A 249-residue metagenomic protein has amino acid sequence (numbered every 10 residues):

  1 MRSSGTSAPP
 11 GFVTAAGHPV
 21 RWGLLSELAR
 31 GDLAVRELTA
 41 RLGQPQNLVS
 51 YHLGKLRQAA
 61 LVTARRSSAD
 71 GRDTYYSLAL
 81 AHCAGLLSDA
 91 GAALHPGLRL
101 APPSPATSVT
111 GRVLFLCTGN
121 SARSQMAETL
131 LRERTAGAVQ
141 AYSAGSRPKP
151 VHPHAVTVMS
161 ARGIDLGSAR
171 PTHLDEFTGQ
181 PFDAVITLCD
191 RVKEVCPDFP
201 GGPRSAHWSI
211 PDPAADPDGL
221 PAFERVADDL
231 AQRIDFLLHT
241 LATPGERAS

Functional and structural regions predicted by a protein language model:
M1-A8, L80-L116: Amphipathic alpha-helical dimerization/coiled-coil segments that flank or bridge DNA-binding/regulatory modules
S7-L48, T74-H82: N-terminal helix-turn-helix DNA-binding core of bacterial DNA-binding proteins
A40, R57-Q58: Alpha-helical residues within the helix-turn-helix
L53-G54: Short, hydrophobic-biased segments on the C-terminal half of alpha helices that form "recognition helices"
Q58-A69: Beta-hairpin "wing" of winged helix-turn-helix
S104-D175: Conserved active-site segments centered on acidic
G119-S121, D190-K193: Short glycine-rich anion-binding loops that position phosphate/pyrophosphate groups of nucleotides and phosphorylated
C196-S249: Phosphate-binding/catalytic loops
